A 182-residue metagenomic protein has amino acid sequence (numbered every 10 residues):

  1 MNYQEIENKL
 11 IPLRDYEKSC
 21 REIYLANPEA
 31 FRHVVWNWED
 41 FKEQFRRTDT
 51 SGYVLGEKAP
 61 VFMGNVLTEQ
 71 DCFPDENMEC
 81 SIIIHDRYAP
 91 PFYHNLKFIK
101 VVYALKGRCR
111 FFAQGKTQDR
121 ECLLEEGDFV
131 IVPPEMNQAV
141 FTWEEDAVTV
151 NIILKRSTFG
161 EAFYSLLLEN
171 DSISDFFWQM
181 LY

Functional and structural regions predicted by a protein language model:
M1-D75: N-terminal low-complexity or simple alpha-helical regulatory segments that function as activation/interaction modules
N2-I6, E57-C72, E76-M78, W143-Y182: A hydrophobic/aromatic-rich effector-binding and dimerization subdomain of bacterial HTH-type transcriptional regulators
V66-L67, M78-L96, N137: Conserved short histidine dyad/triad with adjacent acidic residue
A89-L96, A113, C122, F141-W143: Short histidine-centered beta-strand/loop micro-motifs that create catalytic or ligand/metal-coordination sites
H94-G115, I153-L154: Short, conserved beta-strand element in jelly-roll/cupin
L96-I99, N137, D146-T149: Extracellular structured ligand-interaction cores
R110, V130, P134-V140, T158-G160: Histidine-centered metal-chelating micro-motifs
G115-P134, E144, V148: Short acidic-glycine-tyrosine-enriched beta hairpin
